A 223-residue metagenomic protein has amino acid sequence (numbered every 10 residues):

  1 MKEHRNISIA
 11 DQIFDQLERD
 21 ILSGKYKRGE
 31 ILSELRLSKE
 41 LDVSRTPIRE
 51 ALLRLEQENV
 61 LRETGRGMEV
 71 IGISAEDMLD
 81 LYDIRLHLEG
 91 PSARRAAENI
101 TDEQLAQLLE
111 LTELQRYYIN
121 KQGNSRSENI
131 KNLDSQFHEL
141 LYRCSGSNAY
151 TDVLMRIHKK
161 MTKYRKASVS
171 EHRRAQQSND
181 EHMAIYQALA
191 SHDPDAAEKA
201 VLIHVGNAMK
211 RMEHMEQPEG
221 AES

Functional and structural regions predicted by a protein language model:
M1-E98, Q217-S223: Short linear motifs at protein or domain termini
M1-H4, D195-S223: C-terminal effector-binding regulatory domain of bacterial HTH transcription factors
D11, A75, L86, D102 (+2 more regions): Amphipathic alpha-helical repeat elements characteristic of tetratricopeptide repeat
D20, G24, E63, Q115-Y118 (+4 more regions): A short secondary-structure junction motif
E98-A167, D180-A188, A196-G206: Conserved amphipathic alpha-helical segments that form helical-bundle/coiled-coil interaction surfaces
S170-R174: Solvent-exposed loop and edge beta-strand segments that line ligand/cofactor-binding and catalytic clefts
